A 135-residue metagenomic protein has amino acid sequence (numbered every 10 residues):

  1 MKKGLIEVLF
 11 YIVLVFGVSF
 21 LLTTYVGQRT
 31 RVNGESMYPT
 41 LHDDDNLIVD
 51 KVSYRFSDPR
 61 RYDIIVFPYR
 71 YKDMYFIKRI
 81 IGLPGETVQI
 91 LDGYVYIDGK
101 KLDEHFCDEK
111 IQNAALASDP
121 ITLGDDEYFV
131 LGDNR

Functional and structural regions predicted by a protein language model:
K2-I6, F10, F16-G17, L21 (+2 more regions): Soluble "head" domains of membrane/secretory-pathway proteins
